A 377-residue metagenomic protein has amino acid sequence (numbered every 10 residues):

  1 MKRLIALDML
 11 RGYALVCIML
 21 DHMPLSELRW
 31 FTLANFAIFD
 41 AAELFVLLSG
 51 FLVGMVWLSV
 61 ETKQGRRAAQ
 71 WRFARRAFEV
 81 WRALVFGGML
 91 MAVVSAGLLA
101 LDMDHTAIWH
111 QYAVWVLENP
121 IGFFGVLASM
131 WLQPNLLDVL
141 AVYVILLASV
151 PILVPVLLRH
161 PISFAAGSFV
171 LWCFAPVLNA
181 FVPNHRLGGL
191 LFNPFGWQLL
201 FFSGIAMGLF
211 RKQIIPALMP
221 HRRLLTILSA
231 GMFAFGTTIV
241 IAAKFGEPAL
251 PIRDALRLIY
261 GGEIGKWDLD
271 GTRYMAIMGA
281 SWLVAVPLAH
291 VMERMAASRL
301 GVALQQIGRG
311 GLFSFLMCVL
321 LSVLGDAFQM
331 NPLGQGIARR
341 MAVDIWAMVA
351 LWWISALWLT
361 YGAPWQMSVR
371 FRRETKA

Functional and structural regions predicted by a protein language model:
M1-A377: Alpha-helical transmembrane segments and their immediate juxtamembrane cytosolic regions
